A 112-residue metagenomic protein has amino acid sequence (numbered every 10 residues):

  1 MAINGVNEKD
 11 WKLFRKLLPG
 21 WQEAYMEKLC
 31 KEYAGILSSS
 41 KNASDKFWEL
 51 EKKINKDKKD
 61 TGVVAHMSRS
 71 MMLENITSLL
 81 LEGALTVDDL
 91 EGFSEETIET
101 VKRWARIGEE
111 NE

Functional and structural regions predicted by a protein language model:
M1-E112: Acidic, Ser/Pro/Thr-rich low-complexity regulatory regions and the short amphipathic helical interaction modules they
